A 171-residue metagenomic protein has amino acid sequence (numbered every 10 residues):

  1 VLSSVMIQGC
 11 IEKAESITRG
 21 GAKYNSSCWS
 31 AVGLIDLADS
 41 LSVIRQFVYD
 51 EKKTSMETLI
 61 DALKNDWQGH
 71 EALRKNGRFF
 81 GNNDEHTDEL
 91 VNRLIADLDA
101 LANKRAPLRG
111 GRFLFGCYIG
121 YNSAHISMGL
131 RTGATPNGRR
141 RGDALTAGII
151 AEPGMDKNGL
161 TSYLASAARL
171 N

Functional and structural regions predicted by a protein language model:
V1-N171: Acidic, glycine-enriched catalytic cores built around paired aspartates
